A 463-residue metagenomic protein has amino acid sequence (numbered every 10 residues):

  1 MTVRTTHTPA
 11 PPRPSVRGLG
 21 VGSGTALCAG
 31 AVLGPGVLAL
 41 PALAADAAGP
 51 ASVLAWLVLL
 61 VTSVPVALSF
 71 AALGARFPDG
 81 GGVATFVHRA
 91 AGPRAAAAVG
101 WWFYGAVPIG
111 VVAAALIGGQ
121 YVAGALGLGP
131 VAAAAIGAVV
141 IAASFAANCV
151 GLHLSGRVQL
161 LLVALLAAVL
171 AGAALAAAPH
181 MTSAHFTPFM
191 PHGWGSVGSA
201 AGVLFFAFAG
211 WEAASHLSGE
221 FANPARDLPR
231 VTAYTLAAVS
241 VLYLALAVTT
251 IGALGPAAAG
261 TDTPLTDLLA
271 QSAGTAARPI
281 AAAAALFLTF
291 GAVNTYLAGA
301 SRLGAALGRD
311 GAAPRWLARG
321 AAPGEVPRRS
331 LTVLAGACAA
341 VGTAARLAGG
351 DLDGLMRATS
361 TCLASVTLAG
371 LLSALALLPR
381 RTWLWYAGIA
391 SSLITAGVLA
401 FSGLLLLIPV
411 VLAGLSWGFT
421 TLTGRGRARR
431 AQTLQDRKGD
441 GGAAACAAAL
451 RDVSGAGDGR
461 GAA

Functional and structural regions predicted by a protein language model:
V3-V16, V53, L57, G127 (+3 more regions): Helix-loop-helix junctions that connect adjacent transmembrane segments in multi-pass membrane transporters
P11, R17-Q120, F205, A214 (+1 more regions): Transmembrane helix-boundary motif of multi-pass solute transporters/channels
A42-A48, G119-A133, H153-L162, I280-A284 (+3 more regions): Transmembrane helix-loop boundary segments of multi-pass membrane transporters
L57, V61-P65, G105, A138-A146 (+9 more regions): Generic alpha-helical transmembrane segments of integral inner-membrane proteins, especially permease/transport modules
V64-C149, V163, L286-A306, A348-S365: Hydrophobic transmembrane alpha-helices that form the core helical bundles of multi-pass secondary transporters
T85-G92, G124, L128, A233-Y296 (+1 more regions): TM-loop-TM module centered on a large, flexible mid-protein loop between adjacent transmembrane helices in multi-pass
A133-H180, P191-G193, T232-L236, T359-A369 (+3 more regions): Membrane-interface loop-to-helix entry segments
L372-A463: A generic transmembrane alpha-helix motif of multi-pass inner-membrane proteins
